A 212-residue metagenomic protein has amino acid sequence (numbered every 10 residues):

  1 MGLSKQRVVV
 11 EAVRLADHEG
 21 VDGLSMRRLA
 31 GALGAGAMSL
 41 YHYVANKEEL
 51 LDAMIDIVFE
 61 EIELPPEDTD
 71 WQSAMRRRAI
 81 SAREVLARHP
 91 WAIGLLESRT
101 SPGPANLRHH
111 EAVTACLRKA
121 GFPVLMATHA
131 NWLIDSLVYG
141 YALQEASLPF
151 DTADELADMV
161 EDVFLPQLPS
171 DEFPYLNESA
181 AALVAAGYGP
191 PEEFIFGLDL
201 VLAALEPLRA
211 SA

Functional and structural regions predicted by a protein language model:
M1-Q6, A210-A212: Actinobacteria-biased recognition of intrinsically disordered, low-complexity terminal regions
R7, E11-E49, A53: Helix-turn-helix
R7, E49, R77, R108 (+4 more regions): Amphipathic alpha-helical interaction segments
I57-E61: Short, basic, alpha-helical segments at the C-terminal edge of helix-turn-helix-like DNA-binding modules
E63-R108, V124-A127, N131-I134: Hydrophobic alpha-helical connector segments
A112-L165: A contiguous pocket-lining binding segment that forms or flanks enzyme active sites
K119, S147-A212: C-terminal peripheral helix-coil segments that are non-catalytic and often amphipathic
